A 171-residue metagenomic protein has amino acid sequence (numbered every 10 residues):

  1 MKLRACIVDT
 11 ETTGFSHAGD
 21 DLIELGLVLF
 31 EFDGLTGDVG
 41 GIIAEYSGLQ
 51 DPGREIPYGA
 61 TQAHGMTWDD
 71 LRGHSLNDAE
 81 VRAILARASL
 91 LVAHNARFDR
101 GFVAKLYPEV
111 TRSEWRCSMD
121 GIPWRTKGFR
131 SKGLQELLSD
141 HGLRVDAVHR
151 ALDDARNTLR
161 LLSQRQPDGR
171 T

Functional and structural regions predicted by a protein language model:
M1, L159-T171: Acidic two-metal-ion nuclease catalytic site recognized across multiple nuclease folds, prominently DnaQ/RNase D-T
M1-W115, D120, K127-H149: Conserved non-catalytic scaffold segment of RNase H-like nuclease domains
F102, R156-R160: Short amphipathic alpha-helical face segments that pack within enzyme cores and frequently flank/anchor catalytic
R125, H141, Q164-D168: Change "in soluble alpha/beta enzymes" to "in soluble alpha/beta proteins
L152-D153: Acidic donor-binding loop at a coil-to-helix junction in glycosyltransferase catalytic cores that engages
